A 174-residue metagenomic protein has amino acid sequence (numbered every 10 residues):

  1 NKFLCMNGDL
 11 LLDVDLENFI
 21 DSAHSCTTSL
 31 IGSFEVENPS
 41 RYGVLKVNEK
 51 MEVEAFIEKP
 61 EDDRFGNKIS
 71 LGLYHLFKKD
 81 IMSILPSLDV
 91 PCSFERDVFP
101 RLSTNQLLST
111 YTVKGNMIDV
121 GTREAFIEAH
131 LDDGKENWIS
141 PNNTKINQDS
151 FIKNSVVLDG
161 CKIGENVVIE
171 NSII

Functional and structural regions predicted by a protein language model:
N1, T122, N171-I174: Short, intrinsically disordered, charge-balanced linker/junction segments flanking boundaries in proteins
F3-L4, L11, I20-H24, E37-P39 (+1 more regions): Catalytic-core segments of class I nucleotidyltransferases/pyrophosphorylases that form NMP-activated intermediates
D15-E17, R41-Y42: Short glycine-/acidic-enriched loop or helix-start segments at secondary-structure transitions that form or flank
N18-G32: A short alpha/beta connector and helix-capping loop motif
L30-V47, E61-D62: Short beta-strand-to-loop element that shapes/binds the nucleotide-sugar donor at the catalytic cleft/hinge
K135-I174: Structural signal for interior beta-strand "rungs" in well-ordered beta-sheet cores of soluble enzyme domains
